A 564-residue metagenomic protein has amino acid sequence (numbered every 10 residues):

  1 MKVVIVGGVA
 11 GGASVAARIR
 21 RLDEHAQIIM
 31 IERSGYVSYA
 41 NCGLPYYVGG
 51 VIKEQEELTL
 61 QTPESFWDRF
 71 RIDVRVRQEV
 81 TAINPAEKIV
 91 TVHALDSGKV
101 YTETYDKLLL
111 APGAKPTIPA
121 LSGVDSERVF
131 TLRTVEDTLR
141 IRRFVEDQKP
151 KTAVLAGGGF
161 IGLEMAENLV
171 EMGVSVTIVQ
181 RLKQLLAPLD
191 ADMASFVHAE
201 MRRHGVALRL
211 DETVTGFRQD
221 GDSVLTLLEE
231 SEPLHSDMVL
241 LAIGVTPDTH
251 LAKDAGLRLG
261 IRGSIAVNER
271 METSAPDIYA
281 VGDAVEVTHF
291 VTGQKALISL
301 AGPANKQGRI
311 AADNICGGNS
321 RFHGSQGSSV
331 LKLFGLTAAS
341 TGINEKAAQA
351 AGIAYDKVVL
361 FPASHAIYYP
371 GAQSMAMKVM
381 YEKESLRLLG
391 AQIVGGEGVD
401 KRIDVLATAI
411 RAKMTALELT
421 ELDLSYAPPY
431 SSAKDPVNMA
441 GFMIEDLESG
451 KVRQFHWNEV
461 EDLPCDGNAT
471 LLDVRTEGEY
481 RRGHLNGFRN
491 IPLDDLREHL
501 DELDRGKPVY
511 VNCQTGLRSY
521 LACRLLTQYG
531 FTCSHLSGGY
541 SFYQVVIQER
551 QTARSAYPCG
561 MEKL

Functional and structural regions predicted by a protein language model:
M1, G8, A284-G396, P428-S432 (+2 more regions): Mid-to-C-terminal Rossmann-like scaffold of FAD/NAD(P)H-dependent oxidoreductases
M1-R77, A166-L189, S328, K401 (+3 more regions): Beta1-alpha1 glycine-rich phosphate/pyrophosphate-binding loop at the start of Rossmann-like nucleotide-binding domains
V6, E103-G113, A156, L234-G244 (+2 more regions): Short hydrophobic core segments
H25-Q27, R69, R75-D96, E103 (+2 more regions): A Rossmann-like FAD-binding core segment of flavoenzymes
T59, T152-A153, F160-R218, I298-A304 (+3 more regions): Rossmann-like dinucleotide-binding cores of NAD(P)H-dependent redox enzymes
L110-M172, A207, V267-E269, R489-L493 (+1 more regions): Glycine-rich dinucleotide-binding loop and its adjacent helix/turn
D125-K149, G221, P233-I310, V405 (+1 more regions): FAD-site-proximal beta/loop scaffold in flavoenzymes
L417-P428, S432-A469, E477-Y510, Q514-L564: Rhodanese-like catalytic fold shared by cysteine-dependent sulfurtransferases and DSP/PTP-type phosphatases
